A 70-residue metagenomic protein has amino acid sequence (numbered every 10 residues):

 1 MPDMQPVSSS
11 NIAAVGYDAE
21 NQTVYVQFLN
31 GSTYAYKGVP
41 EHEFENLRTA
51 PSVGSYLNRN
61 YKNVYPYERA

Functional and structural regions predicted by a protein language model:
P2-A70: Acidic/histidine-enriched, beta-strand-rich ligand/metal-binding domains
